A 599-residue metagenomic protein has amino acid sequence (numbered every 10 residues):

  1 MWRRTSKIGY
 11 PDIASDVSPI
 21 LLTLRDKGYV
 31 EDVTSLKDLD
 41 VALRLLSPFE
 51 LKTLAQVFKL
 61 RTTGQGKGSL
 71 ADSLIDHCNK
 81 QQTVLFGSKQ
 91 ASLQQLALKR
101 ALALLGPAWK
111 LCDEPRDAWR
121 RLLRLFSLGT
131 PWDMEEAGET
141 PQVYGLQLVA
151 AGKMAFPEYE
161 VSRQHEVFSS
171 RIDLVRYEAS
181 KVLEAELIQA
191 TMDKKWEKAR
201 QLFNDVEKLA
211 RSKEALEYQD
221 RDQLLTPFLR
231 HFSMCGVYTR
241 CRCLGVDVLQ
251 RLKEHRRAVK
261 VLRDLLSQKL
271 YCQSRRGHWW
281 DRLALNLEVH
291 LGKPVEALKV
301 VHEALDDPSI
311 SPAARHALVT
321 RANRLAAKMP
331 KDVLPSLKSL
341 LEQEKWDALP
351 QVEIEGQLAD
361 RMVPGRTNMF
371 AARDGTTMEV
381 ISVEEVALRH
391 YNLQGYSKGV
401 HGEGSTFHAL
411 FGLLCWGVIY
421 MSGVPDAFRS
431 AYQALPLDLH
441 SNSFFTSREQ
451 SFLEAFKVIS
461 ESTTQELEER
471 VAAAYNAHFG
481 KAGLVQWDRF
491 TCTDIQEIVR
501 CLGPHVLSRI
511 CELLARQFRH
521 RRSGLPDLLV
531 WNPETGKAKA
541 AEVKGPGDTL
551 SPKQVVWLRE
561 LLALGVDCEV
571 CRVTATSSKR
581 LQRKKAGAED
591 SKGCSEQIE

Functional and structural regions predicted by a protein language model:
W2-R263, K331-V499, V566, R583: N-terminal alpha-helical interaction modules that lie
A190, L249, L287-E288, A326: Residue at a conserved register position within TPR or TPR-like alpha-solenoid repeats
E207-K208, R263-Q268, H302-D307: Amphipathic alpha-helical segments of tetratricopeptide repeats
M234-C243, Q273-D281, P312-R315: Generic helix N-cap/helix-start motif at coil->alpha-helix transitions
L244, W280-R282, N286, H316 (+1 more regions): "A position-specific structural signal for the A-helix of alpha-solenoid helical repeats
P294-I310, N323-A327: TPR/TPR-like (Sel1-like) alpha-helical repeat modules
L410, F490-L514, D527-G547, K553 (+1 more regions): Conserved catalytic cores of phosphodiester-cleaving nucleases, focusing on short active-site segments
N532, A538-K539, A563-K584: Nucleic-acid nuclease catalytic cores
